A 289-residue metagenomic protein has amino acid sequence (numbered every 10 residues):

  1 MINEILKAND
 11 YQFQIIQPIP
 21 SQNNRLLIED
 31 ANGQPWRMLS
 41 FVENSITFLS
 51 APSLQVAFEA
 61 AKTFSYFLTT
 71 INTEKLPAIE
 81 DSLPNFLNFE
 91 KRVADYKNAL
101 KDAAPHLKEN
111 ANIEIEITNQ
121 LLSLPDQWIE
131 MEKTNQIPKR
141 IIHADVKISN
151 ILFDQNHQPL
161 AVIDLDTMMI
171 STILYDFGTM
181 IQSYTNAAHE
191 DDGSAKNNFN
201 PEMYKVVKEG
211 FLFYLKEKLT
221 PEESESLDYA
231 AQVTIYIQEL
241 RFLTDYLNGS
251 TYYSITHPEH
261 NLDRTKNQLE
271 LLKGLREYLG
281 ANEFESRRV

Functional and structural regions predicted by a protein language model:
M1-K91, I173: Conserved ATP-binding subdomain of kinase catalytic cores across diverse folds
Q14, R37, R140, Q158-A161: Protein kinase-like catalytic core scaffold
S45-S50, A161-V162, H189-D191: Short small-residue beta-strand/loop micro-motif enriched in glycine and branched aliphatics
I46-F58, K75-H143, I148-Q158, V233 (+2 more regions): ATP-dependent phospho-/nucleotidyl transfer catalytic cores
S149-A187: Catalytic activation segment of kinase domains across protein kinase-like and atypical kinase folds
L174-K218, V233-Y252: Active-site activation/catalytic loop segments of kinase-like enzymes and analogous catalytic loops in related
L219-A231: All-alpha amphipathic helical-bundle segments outside canonical DNA-binding/catalytic cores that form hydrophobic
I237-V289: ATP/Mg2+ or Mg2+-diphosphate-binding catalytic cores that bind nucleotide phosphates or diphosphates via glycine-rich
